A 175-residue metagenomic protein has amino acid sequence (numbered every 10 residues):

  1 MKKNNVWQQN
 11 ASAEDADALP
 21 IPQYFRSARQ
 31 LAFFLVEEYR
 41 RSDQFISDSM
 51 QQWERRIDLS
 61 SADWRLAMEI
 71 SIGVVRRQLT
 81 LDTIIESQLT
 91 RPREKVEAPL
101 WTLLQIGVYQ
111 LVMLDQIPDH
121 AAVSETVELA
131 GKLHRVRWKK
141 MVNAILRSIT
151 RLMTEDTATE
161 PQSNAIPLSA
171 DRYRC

Functional and structural regions predicted by a protein language model:
M1-C175: Class I Rossmann-like S-adenosyl-L-methionine
